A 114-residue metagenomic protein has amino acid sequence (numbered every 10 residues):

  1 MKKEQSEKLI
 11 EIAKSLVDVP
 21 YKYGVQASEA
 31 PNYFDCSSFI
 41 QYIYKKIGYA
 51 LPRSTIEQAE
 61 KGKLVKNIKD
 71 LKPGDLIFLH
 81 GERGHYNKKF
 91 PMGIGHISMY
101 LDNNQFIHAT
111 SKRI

Functional and structural regions predicted by a protein language model:
M1-V65, K72-P73, H80-H96, I107-K112: N-terminal capping segments
M99: Active-site-adjacent helix/loop patches that line small-molecule binding or acyl-intermediate pockets
